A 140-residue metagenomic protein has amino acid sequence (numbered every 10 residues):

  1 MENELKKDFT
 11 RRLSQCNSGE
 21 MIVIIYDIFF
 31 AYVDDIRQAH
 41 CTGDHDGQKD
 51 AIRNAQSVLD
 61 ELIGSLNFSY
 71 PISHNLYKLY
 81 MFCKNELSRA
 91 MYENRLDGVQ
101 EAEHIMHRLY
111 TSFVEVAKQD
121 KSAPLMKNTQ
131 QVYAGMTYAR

Functional and structural regions predicted by a protein language model:
M1-Q15, Q100-R140: Short terminal interaction segments
L13-V23, D46, Y70, H74: Short, solvent-exposed segments of well-ordered alpha helices
G19-Q38: Short terminal alpha-helical segments
R37-H40, L62-N67, M91: Membrane-helix exit/interface motif
Q48, A55, V99-A102: Solenoid-repeat scaffolds in large eukaryotic assemblies
V58-L76: Short, solvent-exposed, charged loop/turn and helix-capping segments that join or cap alpha-helices on peripheral
S73-A90: Long, amphipathic, charge-rich alpha-helical segments that form helical bundles/coiled-coils
L87-E103: Amphipathic, charged alpha-helical scaffolds that flank and support histidine-based chemistry in signaling
